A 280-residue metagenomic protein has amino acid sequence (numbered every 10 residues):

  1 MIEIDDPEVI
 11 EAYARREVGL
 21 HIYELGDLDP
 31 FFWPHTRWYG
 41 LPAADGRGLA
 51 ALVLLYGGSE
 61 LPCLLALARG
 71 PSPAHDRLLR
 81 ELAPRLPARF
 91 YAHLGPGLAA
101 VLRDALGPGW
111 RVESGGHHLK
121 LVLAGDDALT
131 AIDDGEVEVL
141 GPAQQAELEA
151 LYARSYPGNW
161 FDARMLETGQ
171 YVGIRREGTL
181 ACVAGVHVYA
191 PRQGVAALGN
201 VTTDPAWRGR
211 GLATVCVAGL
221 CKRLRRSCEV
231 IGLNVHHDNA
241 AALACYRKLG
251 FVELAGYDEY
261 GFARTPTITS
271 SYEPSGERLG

Functional and structural regions predicted by a protein language model:
M1-I2, A12-V18, L25-A83, A184-G199: Conserved donor-binding loop and adjoining core beta-sheet/short helix segment in diverse acyl/aminoacyl transferases
M1-Y23, H117-K120, A124-N159, Y272-G280: Short amphipathic alpha-helix that is part of the acyltransferase structural core
Y56-D133: Acyl-donor-binding surface of acyltransferase catalytic domains
P71-A83, T203, G209-R225, L243-K248: Conserved acetyl-CoA-binding loop-helix of GNAT-fold acetyltransferases
A92-A100, R223, L233-L243, E259-S271: Conserved beta-strand-loop-alpha-helix junction that forms the acyl-donor binding cleft
L102, L106, C245-Y246, F251: Conserved active-site tyrosine of GNAT-family acetyltransferases
R111-A124, G232, V252-S271: Conserved catalytic-core motifs of GNAT/GCN5-like acyltransferases
W160-Q170, R175-V195, G199-T202: A conserved beta-strand-loop-helix scaffold within acyl/acetyltransferase catalytic domains
